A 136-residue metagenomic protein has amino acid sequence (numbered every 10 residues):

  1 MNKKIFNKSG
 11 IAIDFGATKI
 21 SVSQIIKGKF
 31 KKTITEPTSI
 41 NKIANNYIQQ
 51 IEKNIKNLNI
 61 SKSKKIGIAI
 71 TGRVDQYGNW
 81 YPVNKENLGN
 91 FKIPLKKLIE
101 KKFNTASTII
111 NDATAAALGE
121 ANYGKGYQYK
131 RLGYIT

Functional and structural regions predicted by a protein language model:
M1-S9, K56-N57, S61: Short, Lys/Arg-enriched, disordered terminal segments
N2-I5, G124-Q128, I135-T136: Solvent-exposed alpha-helices and their adjacent loops that cap or buttress functional pockets in soluble metabolic
I5-N46, Y81-P82: Short glycine-rich, Thr/Ser-proximal phosphate-binding strand/loop in the N-terminal lobe of ATP-dependent enzymes
K8-D14, K65-G67, R131-T136: Short glycine-aspartate micro-motif
T18, T71-V74: Short glycine-rich anion-binding loops that position phosphate/pyrophosphate groups of nucleotides and phosphorylated
I25, S63-I68: Short coil-to-beta-strand
S39-E52, K64-I66, V74-R131: Glycine-rich phosphate-binding loop and adjoining helix at the ATP-binding site of ATP-dependent phosphoryl-transfer
